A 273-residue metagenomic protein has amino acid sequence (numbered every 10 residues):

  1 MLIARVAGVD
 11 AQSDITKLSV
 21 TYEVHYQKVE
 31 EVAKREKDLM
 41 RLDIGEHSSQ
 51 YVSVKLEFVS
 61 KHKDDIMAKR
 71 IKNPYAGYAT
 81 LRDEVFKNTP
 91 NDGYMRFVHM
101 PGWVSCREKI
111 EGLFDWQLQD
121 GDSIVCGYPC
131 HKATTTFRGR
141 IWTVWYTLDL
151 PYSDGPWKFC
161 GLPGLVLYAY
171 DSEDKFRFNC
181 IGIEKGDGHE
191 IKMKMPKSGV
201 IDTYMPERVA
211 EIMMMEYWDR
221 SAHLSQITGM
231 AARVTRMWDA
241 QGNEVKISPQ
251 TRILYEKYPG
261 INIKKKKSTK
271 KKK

Functional and structural regions predicted by a protein language model:
L2-V9: C-terminal segment of classical bacterial N-terminal signal peptides
V9-D115, Q119-D122, P129, W142-T143 (+1 more regions): Extracellular or lumenal secretory-pathway regions
H25, G127-P129, Y152, P163: A near-ubiquitous, low-amplitude feature marking generic local secondary-structure context
V125-C126, F137: Structural motif
T134-M195: Gly/Pro-enriched, hydrophobic low-complexity segments that function as extracytoplasmic propeptides/linkers
